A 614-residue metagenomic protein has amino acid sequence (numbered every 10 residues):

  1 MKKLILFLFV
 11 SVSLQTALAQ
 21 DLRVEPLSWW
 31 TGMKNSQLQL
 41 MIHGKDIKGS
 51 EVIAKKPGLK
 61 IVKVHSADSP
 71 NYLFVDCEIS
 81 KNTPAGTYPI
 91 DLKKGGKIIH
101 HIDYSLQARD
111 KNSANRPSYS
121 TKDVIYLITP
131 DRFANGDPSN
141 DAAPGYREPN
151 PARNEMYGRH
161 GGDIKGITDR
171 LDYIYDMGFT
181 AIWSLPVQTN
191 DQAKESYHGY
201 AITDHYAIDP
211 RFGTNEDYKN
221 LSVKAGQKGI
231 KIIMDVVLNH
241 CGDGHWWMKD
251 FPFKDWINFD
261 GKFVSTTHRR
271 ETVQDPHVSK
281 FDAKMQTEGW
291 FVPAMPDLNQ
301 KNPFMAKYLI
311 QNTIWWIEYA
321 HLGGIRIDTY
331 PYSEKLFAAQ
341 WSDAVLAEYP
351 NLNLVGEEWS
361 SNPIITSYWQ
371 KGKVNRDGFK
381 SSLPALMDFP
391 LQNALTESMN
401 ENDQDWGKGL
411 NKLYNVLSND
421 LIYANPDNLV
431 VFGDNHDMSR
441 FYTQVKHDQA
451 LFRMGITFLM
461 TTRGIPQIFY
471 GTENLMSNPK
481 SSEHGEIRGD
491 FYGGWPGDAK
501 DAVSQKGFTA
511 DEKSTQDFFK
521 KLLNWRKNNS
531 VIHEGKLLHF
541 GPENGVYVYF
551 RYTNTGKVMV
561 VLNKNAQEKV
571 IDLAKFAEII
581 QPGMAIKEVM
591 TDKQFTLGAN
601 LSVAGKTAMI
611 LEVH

Functional and structural regions predicted by a protein language model:
M1-P26: Bacterial Sec-dependent N-terminal signal peptides
Q20-G49, I102-K111, N115: Beta-strand/beta-sandwich contexts
K34-Y88, L92-G96: Immunoglobulin-like IPT/TIG beta-sandwich domains and homologous Ig-like subdomains
L106-L127, R132, G136: Low-complexity, Pro/Ser/Thr- and charge-rich linker/hinge segments at domain boundaries
D123, F133-I314, Y319, A338-E348 (+4 more regions): Substrate-binding/active-site clefts of carbohydrate-active enzymes
S222, H240, E318-G323, T329-A424 (+8 more regions): Active-site-proximal helices and loops of the catalytic beta/alpha 8
V561-N565: Asparagine-centered strand-capping/turn motif at beta-strand->loop junctions
T596-H614: C-terminal beta-strand-rich structural cap/linker in extracellular carbohydrate-active enzymes
